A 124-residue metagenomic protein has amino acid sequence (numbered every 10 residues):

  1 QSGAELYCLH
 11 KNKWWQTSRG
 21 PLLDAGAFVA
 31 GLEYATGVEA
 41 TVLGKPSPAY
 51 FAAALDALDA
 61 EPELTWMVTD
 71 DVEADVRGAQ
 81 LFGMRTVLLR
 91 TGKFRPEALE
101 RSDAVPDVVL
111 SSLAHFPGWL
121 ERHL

Functional and structural regions predicted by a protein language model:
Q1-L124: Asp-based, Mg2+/Mn2+-dependent phosphohydrolase catalytic module
